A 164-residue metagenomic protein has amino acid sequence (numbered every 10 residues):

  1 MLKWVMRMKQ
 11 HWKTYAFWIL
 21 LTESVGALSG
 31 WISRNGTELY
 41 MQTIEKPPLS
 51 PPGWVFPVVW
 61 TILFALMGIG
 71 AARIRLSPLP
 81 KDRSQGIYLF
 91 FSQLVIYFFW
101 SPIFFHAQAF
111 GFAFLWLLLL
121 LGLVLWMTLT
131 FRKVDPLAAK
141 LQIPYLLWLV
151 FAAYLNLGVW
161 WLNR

Functional and structural regions predicted by a protein language model:
V5-I32: N-terminal signal-anchor transmembrane alpha helix
M6-Q10, R75-S84, R132-K140: Membrane-interface helix-boundary motifs at transmembrane edges
N35-P48, N163: Membrane-interface helix termini and inter-helical loops of multi-pass transporters
P51-A65, A107-L120: Membrane-interface loop-to-helix entry segments
A65-S101: Helix-adjacent hinge/juxtasegments
P102-F112, W160-R164: Membrane-interface helix caps and helix-loop-helix hairpins in membrane proteins
F104-F110, W126-K140: Membrane-helix boundary connector in multi-pass membrane proteins
L141-W160: Final/C-terminal transmembrane alpha-helix of multipass membrane proteins
